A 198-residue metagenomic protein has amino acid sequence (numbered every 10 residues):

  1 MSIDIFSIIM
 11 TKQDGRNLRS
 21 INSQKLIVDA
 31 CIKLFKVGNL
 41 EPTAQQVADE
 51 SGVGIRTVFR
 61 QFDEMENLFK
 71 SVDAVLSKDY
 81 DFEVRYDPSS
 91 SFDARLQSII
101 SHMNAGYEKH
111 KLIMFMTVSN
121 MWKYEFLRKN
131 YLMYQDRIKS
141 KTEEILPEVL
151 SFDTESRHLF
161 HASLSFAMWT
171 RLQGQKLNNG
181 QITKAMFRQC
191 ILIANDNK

Functional and structural regions predicted by a protein language model:
M1-E41, Q45-E50, N67: Basic, helix-initiating cap at the start of DNA-binding domains
S20, Q24, D73, I100 (+2 more regions): Amphipathic, non-transmembrane alpha-helical scaffold segments
K33-P42, D49, N67-I99: Amphipathic alpha-helical linker/stalk segments
G52-F62: Short hydrophobic/aromatic patch on the recognition helix
D73, N104-K129, T170: Amphipathic alpha-helical segments used for helix-helix packing
D93-F115, K184-R188: Amphipathic alpha-helical segments that line or abut small-molecule/effector binding pockets and mediate allosteric
K109-L112, E125-H158, F187-N195: Amphipathic alpha-helical packing segments from all-alpha helical-bundle domains
F152-G174, N178-L192: Hydrophobic alpha-helical segments that form the core of small-molecule binding pockets and/or dimer interfaces
